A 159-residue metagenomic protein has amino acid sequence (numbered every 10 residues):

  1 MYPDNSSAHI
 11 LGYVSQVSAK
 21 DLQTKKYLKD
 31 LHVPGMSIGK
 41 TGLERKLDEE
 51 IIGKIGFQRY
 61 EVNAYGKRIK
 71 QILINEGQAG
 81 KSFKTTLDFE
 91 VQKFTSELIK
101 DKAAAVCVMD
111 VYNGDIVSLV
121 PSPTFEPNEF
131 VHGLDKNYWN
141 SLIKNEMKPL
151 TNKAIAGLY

Functional and structural regions predicted by a protein language model:
M1-A105, S122-K153: Extracytoplasmic/periplasmic proteins that interact with beta-lactams or build/remodel peptidoglycan
M109-V117: Short, glycine-anchored, charge-dense loop/turn motifs used at functional sites
A156-Y159: Active-site-proximal helix/loop microenvironment of the serine DD-peptidase/beta-lactamase transpeptidase fold
